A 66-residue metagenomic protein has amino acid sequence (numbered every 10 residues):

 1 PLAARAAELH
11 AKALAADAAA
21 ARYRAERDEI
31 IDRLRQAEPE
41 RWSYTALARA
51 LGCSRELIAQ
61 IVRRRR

Functional and structural regions predicted by a protein language model:
P1-H10, A59: Short, charged, low-complexity amphipathic alpha-helix
A6-R33: Short, Lys/Arg-enriched anionic-surface-contact patches
I31, I58-V62: Hydrophobic aliphatic residue packing
R35, V62-R65: DNA major-groove recognition helix of helix-turn-helix
E38-W42: Residue-level signal for the short linker/turn that defines the boundary of a DNA-recognition helix
S43-R49, I58: Short alpha-helical "recognition helix" segments of helix-turn-helix
